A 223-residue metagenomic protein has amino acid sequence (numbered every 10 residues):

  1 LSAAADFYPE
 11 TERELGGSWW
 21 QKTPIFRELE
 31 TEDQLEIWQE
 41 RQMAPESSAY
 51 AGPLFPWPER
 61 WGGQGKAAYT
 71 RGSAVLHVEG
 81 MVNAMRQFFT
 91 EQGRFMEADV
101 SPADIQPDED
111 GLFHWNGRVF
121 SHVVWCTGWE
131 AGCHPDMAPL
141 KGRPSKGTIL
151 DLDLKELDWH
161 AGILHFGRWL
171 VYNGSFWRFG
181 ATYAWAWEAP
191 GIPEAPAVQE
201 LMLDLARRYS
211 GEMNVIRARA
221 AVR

Functional and structural regions predicted by a protein language model:
L1-S2: Conserved N-terminal glycine-rich FAD pyrophosphate-binding loop of Rossmann-like flavoproteins
F7-Q92, M96: Flavin (FAD/FMN) cofactor-binding and adjacent substrate-gating region of FAD-dependent oxidoreductase domains
S18-W19, H122-R223: Active-site substrate-recognition segment that forms the wall of the catalytic cavity or substrate channel
G65, D110-F113, G174-F176: A generic structural signal for beta-strand entry/edge sites
S73-L76, V100-S101, G128-A131: Short acidic/polar capping segments at secondary-structure boundaries
R94-L112: A conserved short coil-to-beta-strand element within the FAD-binding core of flavoproteins
H114-H122: Core beta-strand elements of the Rossmann-like FAD/NAD(P) dinucleotide-binding domain in flavoenzyme oxidoreductases
